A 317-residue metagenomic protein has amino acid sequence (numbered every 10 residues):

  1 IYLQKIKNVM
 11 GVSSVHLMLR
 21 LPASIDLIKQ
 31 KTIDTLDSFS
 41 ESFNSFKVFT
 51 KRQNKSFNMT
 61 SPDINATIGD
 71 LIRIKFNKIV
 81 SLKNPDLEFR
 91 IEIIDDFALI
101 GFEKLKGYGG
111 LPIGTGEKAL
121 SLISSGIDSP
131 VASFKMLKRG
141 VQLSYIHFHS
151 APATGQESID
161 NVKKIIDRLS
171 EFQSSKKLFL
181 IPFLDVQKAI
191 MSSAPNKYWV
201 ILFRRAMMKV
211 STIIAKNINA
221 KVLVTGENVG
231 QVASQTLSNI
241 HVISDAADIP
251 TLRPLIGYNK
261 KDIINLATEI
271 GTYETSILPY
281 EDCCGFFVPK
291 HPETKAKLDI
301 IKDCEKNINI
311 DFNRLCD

Functional and structural regions predicted by a protein language model:
I1-L120, S133-K176, D245, E293-L298: RNA-binding accessory domains that recognize and position tRNA/RNA substrates
T67-I72, F76, K104-G116, Q187 (+1 more regions): Active-site adenylate/phosphate-handling loop in enzymes that bind or generate adenylated species
S124, F148-S150, F183, E227: Cofactor-binding loop segments of dinucleotide-utilizing enzymes, especially the Rossmann-like FAD- and NAD(P)+-binding
S124, K135-G140, I214-I218: Alpha-helix C-terminal capping segments
D128: Hydrophobic/small residue at the entry helix of a nucleotide-binding pocket
Q142, K221, Y273: Residue-level detector of anion-binding/catalytic polar loops
I166-S192, D282: A conserved beta-strand->alpha-helix junction
I240-D317: Short hairpin/turn module used for nucleic-acid contact or packing/dimerization
